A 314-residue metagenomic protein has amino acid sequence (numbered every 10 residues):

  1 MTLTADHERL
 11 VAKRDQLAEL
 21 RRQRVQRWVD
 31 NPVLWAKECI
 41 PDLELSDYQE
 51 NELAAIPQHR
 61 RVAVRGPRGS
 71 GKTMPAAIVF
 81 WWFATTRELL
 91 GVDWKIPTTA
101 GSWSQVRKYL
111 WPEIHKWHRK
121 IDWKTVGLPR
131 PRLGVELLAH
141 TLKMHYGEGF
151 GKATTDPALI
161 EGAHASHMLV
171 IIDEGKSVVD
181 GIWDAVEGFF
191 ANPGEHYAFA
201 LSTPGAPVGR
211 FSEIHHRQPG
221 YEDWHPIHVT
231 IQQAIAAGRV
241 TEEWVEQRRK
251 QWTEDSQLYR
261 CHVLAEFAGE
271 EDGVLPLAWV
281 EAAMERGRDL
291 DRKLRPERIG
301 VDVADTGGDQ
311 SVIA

Functional and structural regions predicted by a protein language model:
T2-V301, I313: Phosphate/NTP-binding elements of NTP-utilizing enzymes
V303-D305: Non-cytosolic beta-sheet module surface loops
